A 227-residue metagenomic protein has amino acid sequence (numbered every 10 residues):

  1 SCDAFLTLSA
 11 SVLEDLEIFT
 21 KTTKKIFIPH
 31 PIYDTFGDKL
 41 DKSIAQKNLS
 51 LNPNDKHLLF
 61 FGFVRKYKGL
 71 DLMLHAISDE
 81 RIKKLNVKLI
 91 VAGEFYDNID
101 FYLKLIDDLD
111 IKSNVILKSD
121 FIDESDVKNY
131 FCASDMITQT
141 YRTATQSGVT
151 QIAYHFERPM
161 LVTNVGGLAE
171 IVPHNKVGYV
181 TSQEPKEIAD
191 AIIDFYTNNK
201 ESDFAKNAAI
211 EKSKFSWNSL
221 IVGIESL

Functional and structural regions predicted by a protein language model:
S11, P31: Carbohydrate-associated surface elements
I32, F61, K88-L103, D120: Glycosyltransferase donor-sugar binding loop
G37-L51: A short helix/loop element that forms part of the nucleotide-sugar donor recognition site in Leloir-type
N52-K68, L74-I77, I90: Conserved donor-binding/catalytic core segment of Leloir-type glycosyltransferases
Y102-S125: Nucleotide-activated donor-binding/catalytic signature segment of Leloir-type glycosyltransferases, i.e., the conserved
N129-T145, R158: Acidic donor-binding loop of glycosyltransferase active sites
P159-V162, V172: Short hydrophobic beta-strand element within catalytic cores of glycosyltransferases and related nucleotide-activated
H174-P185, D194-N199: Conserved acidic donor-binding segment of nucleotide-sugar-dependent glycosyltransferases
